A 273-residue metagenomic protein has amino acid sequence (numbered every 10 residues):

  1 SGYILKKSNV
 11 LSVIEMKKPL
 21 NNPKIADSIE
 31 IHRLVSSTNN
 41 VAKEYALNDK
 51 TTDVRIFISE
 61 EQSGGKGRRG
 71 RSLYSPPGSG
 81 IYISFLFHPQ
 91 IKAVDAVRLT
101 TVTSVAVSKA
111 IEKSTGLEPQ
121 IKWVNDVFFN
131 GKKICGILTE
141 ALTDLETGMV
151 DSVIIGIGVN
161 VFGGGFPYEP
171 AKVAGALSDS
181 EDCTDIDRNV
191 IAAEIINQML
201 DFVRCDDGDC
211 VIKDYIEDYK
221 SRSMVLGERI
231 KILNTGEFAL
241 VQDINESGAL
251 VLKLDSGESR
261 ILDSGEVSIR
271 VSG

Functional and structural regions predicted by a protein language model:
S1-K113, C135: N-terminal lobe of the biotin/lipoate ligase/transferase fold
R33, I121-W123: Short loop/edge segments at beta-strand edges and connector loops that shape dinucleotide/nucleotide cofactor-binding
K92-D95, T101-P119, F129-G273: Long, positively charged amphipathic alpha-helical accessory segments at protein N-termini or as interdomain linkers
